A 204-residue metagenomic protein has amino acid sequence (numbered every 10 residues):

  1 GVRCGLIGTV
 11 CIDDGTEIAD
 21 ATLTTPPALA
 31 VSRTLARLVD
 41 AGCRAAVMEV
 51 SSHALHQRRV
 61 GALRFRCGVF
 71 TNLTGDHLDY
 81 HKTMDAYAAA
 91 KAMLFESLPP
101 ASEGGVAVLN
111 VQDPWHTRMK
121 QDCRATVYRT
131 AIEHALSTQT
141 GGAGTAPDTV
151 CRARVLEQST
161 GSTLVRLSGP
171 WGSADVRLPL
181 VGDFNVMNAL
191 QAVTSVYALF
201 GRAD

Functional and structural regions predicted by a protein language model:
V2-D14, V50: Short beta-strand-centered segment that lines the nucleotide-binding/catalytic pocket of NTP-utilizing
C4, A45-A46, A125-V127: Hydrophobic anchor at the start of a short beta-strand that flanks the dinucleotide cofactor-binding loop
T9-A19, C67-D76: Gly-rich Lys/Arg/Thr-decorated short loops/hinges at beta-loop-alpha junctions or inter-strand turns that position
D14, L55, L136-S137: Generic structural signal for helix capping and beta-alpha/helix-loop junctions
E17-I18, T22-S51: Conserved nucleotide-sensing/catalytic segment adjacent to the nucleotide-binding pocket in NTP-handling enzymes
A41, F65-D204: Acidic, Mg2+-coordinating active-site environments of NTP-dependent enzymes
S51-A54, Q112-P114: Short beta->alpha connector loops
A54-G61: Conserved helix/coil segment N-terminal to the catalytic DExD/H
